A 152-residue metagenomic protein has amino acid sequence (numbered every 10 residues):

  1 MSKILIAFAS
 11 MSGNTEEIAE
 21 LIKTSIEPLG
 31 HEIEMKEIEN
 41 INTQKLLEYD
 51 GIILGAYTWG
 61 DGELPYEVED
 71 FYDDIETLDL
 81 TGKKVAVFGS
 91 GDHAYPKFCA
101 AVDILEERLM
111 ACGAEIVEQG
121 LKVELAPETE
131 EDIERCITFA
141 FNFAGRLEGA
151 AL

Functional and structural regions predicted by a protein language model:
M1-S2, L152: Short, Lys/Arg-enriched, disordered terminal segments
S2-K3, I116: Secondary-structure boundary/capping motif
I4-L5, E34-I38: Contiguous segments within soluble domain cores/interaction surfaces
I4-S25: N-terminal beta1-alpha1 ligand-phosphate binding loop
F8, S12, E39, Y57-T58 (+1 more regions): Short loop or secondary-structure boundary microenvironments that flank and position key functional residues
E17, S25-L29, E34, E48-L152: FMN-binding flavodoxin-like domain, especially the glycine-rich phosphate-binding loop
N40-K45: Short acidic active-site motifs
